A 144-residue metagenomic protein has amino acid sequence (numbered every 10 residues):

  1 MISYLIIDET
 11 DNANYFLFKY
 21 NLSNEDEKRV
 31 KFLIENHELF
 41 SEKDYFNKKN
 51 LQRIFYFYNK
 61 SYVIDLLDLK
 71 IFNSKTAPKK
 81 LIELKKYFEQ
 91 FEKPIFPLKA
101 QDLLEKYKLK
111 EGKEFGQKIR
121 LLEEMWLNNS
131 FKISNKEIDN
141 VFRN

Functional and structural regions predicted by a protein language model:
M1-N144: C-terminal subdomains that position terminal phosphate/3'-OH groups for nucleotidyl transfer/ligation, primarily on
